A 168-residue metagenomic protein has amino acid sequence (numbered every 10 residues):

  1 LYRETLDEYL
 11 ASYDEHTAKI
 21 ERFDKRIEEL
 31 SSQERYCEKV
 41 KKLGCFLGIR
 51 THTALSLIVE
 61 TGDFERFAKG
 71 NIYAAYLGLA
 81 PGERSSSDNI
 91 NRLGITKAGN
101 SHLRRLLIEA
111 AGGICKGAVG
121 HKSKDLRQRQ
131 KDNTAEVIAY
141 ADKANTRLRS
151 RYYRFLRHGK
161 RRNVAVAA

Functional and structural regions predicted by a protein language model:
L1-A168: A detector of single, family-specific signature residues that are central to catalytic or substrate-handling motifs
